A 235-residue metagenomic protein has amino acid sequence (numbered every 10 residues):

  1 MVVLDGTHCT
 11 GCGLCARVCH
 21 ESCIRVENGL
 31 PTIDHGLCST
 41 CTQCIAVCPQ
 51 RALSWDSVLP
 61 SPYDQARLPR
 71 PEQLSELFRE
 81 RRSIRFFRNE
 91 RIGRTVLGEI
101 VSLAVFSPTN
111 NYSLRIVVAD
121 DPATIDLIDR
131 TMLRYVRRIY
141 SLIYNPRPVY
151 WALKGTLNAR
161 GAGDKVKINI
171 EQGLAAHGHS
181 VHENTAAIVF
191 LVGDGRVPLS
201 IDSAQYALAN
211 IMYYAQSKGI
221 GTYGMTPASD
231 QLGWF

Functional and structural regions predicted by a protein language model:
M1-F235: Acidic, surface-exposed loops and disordered segments
